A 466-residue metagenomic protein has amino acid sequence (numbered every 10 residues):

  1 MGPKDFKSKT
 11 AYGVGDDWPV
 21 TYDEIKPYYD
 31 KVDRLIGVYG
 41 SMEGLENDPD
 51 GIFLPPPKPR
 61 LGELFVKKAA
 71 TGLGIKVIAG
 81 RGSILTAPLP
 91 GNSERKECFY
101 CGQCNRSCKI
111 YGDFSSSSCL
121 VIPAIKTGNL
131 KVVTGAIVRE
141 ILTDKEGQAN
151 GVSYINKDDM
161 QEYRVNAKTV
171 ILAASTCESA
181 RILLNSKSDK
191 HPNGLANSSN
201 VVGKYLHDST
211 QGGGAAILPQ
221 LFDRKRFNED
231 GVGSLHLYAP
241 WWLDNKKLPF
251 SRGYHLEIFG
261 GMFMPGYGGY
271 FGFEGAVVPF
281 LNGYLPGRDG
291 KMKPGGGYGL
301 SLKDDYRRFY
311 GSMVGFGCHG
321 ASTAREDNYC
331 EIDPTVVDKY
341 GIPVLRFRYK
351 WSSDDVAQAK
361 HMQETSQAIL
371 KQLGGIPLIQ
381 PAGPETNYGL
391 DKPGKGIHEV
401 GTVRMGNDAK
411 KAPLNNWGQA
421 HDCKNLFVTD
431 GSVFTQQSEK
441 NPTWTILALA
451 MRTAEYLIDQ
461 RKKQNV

Functional and structural regions predicted by a protein language model:
G2, P19-Y22, S199-L345, K350-V356 (+4 more regions): FAD cofactor-binding and catalytic pocket of flavoenzymes
D5, Y29-G40, G74, G128 (+10 more regions): A generic secondary-structure signal for well-formed alpha-helical elements
D5-V138, L390-K395: Conserved redox-cofactor binding core of oxidoreductases
Y39-G51, I376-N387, K463-V466: Short, glycine/acidic-rich hinge or "gate" loops at secondary-structure transitions that mediate conformational
P49-K96, V278-L300, Y306, K360-M362 (+3 more regions): Patatin-like phospholipase A catalytic core
A79-S83, Y100-C104, V133, R139-D144 (+5 more regions): A glycine-rich dinucleotide-binding beta-alpha-beta segment and adjacent secondary-structure elements that constitute
T127, A136, E140-I141, V152-G231 (+3 more regions): Glycine-rich loop(s) and the adjacent beta-strand/alpha-helix scaffold that form part
Q436-L457: A conserved FAD-binding loop/helix module that cradles the flavin
